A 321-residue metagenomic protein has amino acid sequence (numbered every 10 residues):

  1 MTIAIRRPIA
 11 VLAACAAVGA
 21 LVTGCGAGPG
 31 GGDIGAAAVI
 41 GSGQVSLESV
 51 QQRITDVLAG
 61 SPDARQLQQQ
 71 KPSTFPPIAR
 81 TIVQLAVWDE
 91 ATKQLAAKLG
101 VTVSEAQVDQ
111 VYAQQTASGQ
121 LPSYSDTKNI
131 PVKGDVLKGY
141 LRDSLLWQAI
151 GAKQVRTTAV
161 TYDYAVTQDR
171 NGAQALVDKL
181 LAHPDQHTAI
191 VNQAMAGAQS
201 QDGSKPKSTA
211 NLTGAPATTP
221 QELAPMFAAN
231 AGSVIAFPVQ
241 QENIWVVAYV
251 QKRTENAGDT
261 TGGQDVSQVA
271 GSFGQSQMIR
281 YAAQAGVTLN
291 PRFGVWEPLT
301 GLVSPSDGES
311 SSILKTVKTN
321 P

Functional and structural regions predicted by a protein language model:
M1-R6: N-terminal secretory signal peptides that target proteins for export/translocation
R7-V18: Sec-dependent N-terminal signal peptides
A17, I34-A37, V234-A236: Short, acidic/polar N-cap/turn motifs at the starts of alpha helices
L21-G24: C-terminal motif of bacterial Sec signal peptides marking the signal peptidase cleavage site
G26-D126: N-terminal targeting/tethering segments
I54-S61, I82, A86-V103, Y112-G119 (+9 more regions): Sec/Tat-exported extracytoplasmic proteins
S125-Q193, A217-P321: PPIase-associated folding chaperone regions across multiple families
S200-T218: Short helix-loop boundary/capping segments
